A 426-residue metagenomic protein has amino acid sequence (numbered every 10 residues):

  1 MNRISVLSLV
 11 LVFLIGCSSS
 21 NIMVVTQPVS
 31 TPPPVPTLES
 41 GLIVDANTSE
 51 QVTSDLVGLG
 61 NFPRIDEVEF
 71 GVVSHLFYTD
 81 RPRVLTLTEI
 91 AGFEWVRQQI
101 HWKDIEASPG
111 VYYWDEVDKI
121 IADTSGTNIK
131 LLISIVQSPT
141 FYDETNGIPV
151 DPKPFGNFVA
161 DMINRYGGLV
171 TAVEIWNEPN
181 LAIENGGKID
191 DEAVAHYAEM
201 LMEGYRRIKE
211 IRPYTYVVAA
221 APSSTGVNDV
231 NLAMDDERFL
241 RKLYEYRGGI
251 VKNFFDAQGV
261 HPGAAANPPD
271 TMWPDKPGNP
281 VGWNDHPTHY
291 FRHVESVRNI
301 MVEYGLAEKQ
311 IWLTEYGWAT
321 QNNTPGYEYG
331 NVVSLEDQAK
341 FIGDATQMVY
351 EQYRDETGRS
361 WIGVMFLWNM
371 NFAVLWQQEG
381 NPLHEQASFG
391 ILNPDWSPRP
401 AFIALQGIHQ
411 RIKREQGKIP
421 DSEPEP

Functional and structural regions predicted by a protein language model:
M1-I4: Positively charged n-region of N-terminal signal peptides that target proteins for export
L14-G16: C-terminal motif of bacterial Sec signal peptides marking the signal peptidase cleavage site
I22-V25, P36-G60, R165, E174 (+5 more regions): Aromatic-rich peripheral "rim/lid" segments of glycoside hydrolase catalytic domains that contact and position glycan
P36-E94, Q99-H101: Boundary/entry segment of secreted carbohydrate-active catalytic domains
V68-S74, V96-Q98, L131-I135, T171-I175 (+4 more regions): Hydrophobic faces of well-ordered beta-strands that scaffold small-molecule active sites in alpha/beta enzyme cores
H75-I90, P152-M162, A233-R247, I342-V349: Short, acidic/polar
T88-D229, A265, Q321, A373-Q377: Substrate-binding cleft and catalytic face of glycoside hydrolase catalytic domains, especially the flexible beta-alpha
G156, A193-V332: Noncatalytic carbohydrate-binding groove/subsite architecture in carbohydrate-active enzymes
